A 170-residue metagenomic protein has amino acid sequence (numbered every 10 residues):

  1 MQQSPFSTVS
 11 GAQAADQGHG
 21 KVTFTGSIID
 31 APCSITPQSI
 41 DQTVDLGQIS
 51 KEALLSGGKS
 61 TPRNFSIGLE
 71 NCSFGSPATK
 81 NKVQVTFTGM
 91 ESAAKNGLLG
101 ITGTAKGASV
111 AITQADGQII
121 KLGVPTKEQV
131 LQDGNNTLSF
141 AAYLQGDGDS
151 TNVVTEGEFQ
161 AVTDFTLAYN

Functional and structural regions predicted by a protein language model:
Q2-N170: Mature extracellular/passenger domains of Gram-negative fimbrial/pilin and adhesin proteins
